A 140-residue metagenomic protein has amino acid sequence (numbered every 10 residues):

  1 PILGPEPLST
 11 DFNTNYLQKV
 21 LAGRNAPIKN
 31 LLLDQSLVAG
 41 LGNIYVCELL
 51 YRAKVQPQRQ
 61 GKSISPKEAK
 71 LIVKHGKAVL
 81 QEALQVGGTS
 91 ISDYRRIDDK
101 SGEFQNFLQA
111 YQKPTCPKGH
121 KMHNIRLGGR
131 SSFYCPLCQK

Functional and structural regions predicted by a protein language model:
P1-K140: Structured catalytic/nucleic-acid-binding cores of DNA maintenance enzymes
